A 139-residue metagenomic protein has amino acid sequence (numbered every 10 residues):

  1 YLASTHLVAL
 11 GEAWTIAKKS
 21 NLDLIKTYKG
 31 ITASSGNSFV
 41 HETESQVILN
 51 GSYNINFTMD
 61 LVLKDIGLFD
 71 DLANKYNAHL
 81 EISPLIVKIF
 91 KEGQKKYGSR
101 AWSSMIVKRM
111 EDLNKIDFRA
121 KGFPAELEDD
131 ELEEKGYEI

Functional and structural regions predicted by a protein language model:
Y1-L113: Helical "substrate-binding/catalytic lid" subdomain of Rossmann-like NAD(P)-dependent dehydrogenases/reductases
K95-I139: NAD(P)-dependent dehydrogenase/reductase Rossmann-like domain
